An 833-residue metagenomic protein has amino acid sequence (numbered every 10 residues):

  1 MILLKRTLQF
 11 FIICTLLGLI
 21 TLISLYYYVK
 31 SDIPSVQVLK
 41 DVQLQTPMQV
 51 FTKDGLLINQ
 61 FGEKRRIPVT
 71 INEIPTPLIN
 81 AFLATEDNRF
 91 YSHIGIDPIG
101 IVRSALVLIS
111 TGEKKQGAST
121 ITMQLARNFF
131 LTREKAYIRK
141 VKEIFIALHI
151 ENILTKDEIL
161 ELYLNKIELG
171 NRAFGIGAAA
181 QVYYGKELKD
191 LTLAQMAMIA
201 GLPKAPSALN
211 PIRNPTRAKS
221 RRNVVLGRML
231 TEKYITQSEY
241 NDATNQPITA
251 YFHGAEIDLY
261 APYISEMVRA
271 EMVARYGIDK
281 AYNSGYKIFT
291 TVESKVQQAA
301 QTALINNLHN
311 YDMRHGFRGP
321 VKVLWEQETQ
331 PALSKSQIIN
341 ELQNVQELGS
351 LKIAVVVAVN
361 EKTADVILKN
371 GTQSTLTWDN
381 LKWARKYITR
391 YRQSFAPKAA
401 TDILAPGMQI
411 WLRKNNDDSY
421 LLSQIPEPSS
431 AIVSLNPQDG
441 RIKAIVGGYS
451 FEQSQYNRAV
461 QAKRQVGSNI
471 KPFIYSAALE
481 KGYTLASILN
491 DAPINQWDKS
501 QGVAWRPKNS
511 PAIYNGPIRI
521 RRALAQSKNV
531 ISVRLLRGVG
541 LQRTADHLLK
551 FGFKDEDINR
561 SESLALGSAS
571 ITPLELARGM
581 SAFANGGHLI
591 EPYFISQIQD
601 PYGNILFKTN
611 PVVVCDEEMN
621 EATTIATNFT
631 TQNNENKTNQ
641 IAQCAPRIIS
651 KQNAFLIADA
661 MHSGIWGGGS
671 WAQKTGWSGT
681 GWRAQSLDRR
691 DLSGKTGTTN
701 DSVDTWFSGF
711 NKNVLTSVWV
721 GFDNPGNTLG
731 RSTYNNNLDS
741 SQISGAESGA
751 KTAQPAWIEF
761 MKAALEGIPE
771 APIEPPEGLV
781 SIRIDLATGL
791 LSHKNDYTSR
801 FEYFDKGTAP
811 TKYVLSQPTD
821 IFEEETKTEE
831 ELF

Functional and structural regions predicted by a protein language model:
M1-F51, R89, I109: N-terminal type II signal-anchor transmembrane helix that functions as the membrane-insertion/stop-transfer segment
L22, E113-K369, L535, D546-K550 (+3 more regions): Non-catalytic, structured segments within soluble enzyme domains
I67-N72, R390-T401, I425-S430, Q453-F473 (+1 more regions): Short active-site loop at a secondary-structure junction that contains or immediately precedes the catalytic residue(s)
F82-L83, M229, A300, E361 (+7 more regions): Active-site SXXK
Y91-I101, F174-G177, T236-Y240, Y456 (+3 more regions): Short, well-structured active-site flanking segments
S110-K135, K189, E256-Y260, Q438-R441 (+4 more regions): Conserved catalytic neighborhood of penicillin-recognizing serine enzymes
T290, S294-Q297, A303, S334-K335 (+7 more regions): A penicillin-recognizing enzyme superfamily signal
V503-K508, G540-R578: Mid-domain, small-residue-enriched loop/turn segments at the edges of structured enzyme/sensor domains
